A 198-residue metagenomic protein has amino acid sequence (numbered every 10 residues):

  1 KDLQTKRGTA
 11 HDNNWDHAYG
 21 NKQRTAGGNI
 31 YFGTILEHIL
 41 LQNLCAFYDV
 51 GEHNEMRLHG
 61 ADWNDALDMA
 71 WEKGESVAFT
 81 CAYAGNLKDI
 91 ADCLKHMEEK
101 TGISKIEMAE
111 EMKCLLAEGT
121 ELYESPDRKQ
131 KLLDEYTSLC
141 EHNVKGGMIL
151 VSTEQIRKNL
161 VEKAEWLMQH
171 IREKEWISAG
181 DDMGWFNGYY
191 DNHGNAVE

Functional and structural regions predicted by a protein language model:
K1-E198: Acidic, mature catalytic/reactive cores of soluble proteins
